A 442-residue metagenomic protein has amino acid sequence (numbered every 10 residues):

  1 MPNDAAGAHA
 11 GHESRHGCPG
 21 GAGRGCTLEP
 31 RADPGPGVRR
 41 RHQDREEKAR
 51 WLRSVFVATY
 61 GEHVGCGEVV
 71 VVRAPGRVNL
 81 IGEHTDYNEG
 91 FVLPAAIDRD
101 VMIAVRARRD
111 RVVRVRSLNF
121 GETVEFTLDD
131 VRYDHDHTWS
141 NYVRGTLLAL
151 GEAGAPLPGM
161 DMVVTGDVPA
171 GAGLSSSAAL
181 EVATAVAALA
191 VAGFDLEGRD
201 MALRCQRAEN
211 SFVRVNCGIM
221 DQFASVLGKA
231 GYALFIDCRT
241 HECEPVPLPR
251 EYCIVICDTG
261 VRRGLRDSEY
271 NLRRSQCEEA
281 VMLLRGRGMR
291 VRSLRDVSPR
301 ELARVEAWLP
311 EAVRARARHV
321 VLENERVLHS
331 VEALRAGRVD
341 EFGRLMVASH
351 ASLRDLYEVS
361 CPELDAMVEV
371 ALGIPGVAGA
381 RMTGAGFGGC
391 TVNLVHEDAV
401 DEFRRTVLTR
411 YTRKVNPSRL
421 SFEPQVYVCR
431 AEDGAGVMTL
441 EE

Functional and structural regions predicted by a protein language model:
G25-C26, A32-R77, I81, M102 (+3 more regions): C-terminal nucleotide
E68, Y87-F91, L128-D136, G166-L174 (+2 more regions): A short glycine/serine-rich beta->alpha loop
R73-V78, G82-E89, D167-T184, G376-L394: Glycine/serine-rich anion-binding loops at beta->alpha junctions that coordinate negatively charged ligand groups
R77-V78, R99, R109, N119-E122 (+4 more regions): Acidic, glycine-rich active-site loops and adjacent beta-strand->loop/helix elements that engage anionic groups
E89-A96, R273-R274: Short Gly/aromatic-enriched secondary-structure transition segments
T123-L157, D161-V168: Hydrophobic alpha-helical hairpins/lids featuring a short glycine-rich hinge
E152-D161, A188-R204, H396-R410, K414-S418: Phosphate-handling active-site elements
G173-I256: Fold-level recognition of mixed alpha/beta catalytic cores in primary-metabolism enzymes, strongest
